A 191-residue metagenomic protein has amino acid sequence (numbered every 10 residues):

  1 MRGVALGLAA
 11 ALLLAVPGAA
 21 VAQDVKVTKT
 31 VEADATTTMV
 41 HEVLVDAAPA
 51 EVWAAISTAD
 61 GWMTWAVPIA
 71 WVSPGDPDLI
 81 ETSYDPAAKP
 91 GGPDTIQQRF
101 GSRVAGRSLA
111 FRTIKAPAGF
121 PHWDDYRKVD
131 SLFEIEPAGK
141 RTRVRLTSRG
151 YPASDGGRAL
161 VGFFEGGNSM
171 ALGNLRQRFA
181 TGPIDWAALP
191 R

Functional and structural regions predicted by a protein language model:
G7-P17: Bacterial N-terminal signal peptides
V21-S73: Hydrophobic ligand-binding cavity/cleft-lining segments
D24-V27, Q177-R191: Short, highly charged C-terminal tails/helix-capping segments
H41-V43, T95-S102, K128-P137: Hydrophobic/aromatic beta-strand elements that line small-molecule binding cavities or substrate pockets in beta-rich
D46-A50, P74, G101-L109, E134-R143: A short, structured loop/turn motif at beta-sheet edges
V52-W53, W62, I80-T82, F100 (+4 more regions): Hydrophobic pocket/interface hotspot
D60-Q97, P190: Short beta-edge strand/loop motif at the mouth of beta-sheet-based domains
F120-G166: Beta-strand/loop substructures that line and gate deep hydrophobic ligand-binding cavities in soluble
